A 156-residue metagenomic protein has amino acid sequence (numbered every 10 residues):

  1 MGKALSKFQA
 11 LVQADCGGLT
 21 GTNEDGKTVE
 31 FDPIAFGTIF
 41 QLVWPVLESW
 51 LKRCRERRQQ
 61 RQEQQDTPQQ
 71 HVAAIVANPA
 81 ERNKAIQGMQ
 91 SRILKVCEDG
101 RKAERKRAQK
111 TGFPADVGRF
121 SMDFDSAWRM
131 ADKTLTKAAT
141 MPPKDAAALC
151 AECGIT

Functional and structural regions predicted by a protein language model:
M1-Q62, Q69, E81, Q87-G88 (+5 more regions): Short, cationic, amphipathic peptide segments
Q65-A77: Membrane-proximal, acidic/low-complexity disordered segments on the non-cytosolic side of organellar membranes
R82, K102-S121, T136-K144: Charged, low-complexity interaction regions
V96-G100, A127, T134: Terminal or extended low-complexity segments
V117, F124-D132: Amphipathic, non-membrane alpha-helical rod segments
